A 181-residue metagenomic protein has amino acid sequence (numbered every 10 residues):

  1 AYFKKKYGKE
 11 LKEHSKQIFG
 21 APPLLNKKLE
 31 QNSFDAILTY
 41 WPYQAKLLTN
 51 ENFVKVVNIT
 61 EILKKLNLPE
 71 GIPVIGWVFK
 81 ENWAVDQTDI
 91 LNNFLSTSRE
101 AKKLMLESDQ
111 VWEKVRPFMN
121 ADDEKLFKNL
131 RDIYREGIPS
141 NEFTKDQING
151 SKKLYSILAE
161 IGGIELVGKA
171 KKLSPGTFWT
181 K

Functional and structural regions predicted by a protein language model:
K4, T49-N52, N120: A generic structural signal for secondary-structure junctions that act as hinges or helix/strand caps at the edges
K5-D35, E124, K145, I164-G176: A local structural motif
G8, N26, P73, L130 (+1 more regions): Generic signal for short, ordered secondary-structure residues within or immediately flanking folded domains
H14, I18, P22-V115: Pocket-lining segment of extracytoplasmic ligand-binding domains
S15, K128-I138, A170-K181: Short linear loop/turn motifs
A84-I164: Secondary-structure end/capping motifs
